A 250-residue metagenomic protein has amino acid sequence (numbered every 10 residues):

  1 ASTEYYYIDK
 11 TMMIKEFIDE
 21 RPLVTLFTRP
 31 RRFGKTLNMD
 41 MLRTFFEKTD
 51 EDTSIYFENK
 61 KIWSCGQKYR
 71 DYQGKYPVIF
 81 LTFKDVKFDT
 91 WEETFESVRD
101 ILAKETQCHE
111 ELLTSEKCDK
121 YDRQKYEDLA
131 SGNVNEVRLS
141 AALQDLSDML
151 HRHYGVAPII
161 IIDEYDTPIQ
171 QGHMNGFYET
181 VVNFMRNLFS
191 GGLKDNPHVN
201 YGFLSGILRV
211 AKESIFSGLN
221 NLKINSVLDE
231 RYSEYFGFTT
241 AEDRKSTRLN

Functional and structural regions predicted by a protein language model:
D9, K15, T44-E111, G237: P-loop NTPase motor core
L23-M41: Walker A/P-loop nucleotide-binding motif
F80, V86-S140, P168-N175: Conserved P-loop NTPase mechanochemical-coupling segment
T106, A142-R152, T180-N200: Substrate-engagement module of ASCE P-loop NTPases
Y154-Y178: Conserved P-loop NTPase "ATPase switch" module shared by AAA+ and STAND
I159-D163, N187, N200-I207: Structural recognition of the conserved hydrophobic beta-strand(s) that form the central parallel beta-sheet of P-loop
P197-V199, V210-L228: Short regulatory helix/loop adjacent to the ATP-binding pocket of P-loop NTPases
K245-N250: Conserved small/polar residues in nucleotide/adenosyl-binding loops
